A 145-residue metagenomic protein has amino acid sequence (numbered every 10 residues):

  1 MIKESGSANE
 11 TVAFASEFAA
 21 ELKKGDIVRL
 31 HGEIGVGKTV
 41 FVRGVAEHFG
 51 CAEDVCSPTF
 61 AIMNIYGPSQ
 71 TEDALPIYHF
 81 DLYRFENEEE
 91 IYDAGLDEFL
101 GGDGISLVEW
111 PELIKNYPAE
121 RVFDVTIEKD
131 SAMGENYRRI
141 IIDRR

Functional and structural regions predicted by a protein language model:
M1, E47, E86-I91, L96-R145: Short phosphate-coordinating micro-motif centered on Lys-Gly-acidic
M1-E17: N-terminal pre-Walker A segment at the start of P-loop NTPase domains
V28-L30: Hydrophobic anchor at the beta1->P-loop junction of P-loop NTPases
E33: P-loop (Walker A) phosphate-binding loop of NTP-binding proteins
K38: Conserved lysine of the Walker
C51-Y66: Short beta-strand-centered segment that lines the nucleotide-binding/catalytic pocket of NTP-utilizing
L75-Y78: Phosphate/ribose-recognition catalytic cores of enzymes acting on nucleotide-derived substrates
